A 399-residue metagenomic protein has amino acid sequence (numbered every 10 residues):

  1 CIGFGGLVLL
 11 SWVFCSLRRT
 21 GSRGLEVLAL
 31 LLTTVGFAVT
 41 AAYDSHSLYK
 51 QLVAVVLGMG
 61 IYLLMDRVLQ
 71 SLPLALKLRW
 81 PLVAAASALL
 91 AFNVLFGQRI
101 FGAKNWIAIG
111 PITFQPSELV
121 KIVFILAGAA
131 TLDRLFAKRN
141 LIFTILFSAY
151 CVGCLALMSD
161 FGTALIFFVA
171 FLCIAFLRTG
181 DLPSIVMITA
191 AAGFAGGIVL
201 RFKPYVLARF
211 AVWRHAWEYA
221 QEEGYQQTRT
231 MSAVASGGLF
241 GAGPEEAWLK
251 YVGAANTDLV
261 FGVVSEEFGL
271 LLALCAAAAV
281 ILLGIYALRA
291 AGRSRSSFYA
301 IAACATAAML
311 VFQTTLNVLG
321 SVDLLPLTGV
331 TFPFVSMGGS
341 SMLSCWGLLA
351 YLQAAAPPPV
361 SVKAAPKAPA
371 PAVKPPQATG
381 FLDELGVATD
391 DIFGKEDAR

Functional and structural regions predicted by a protein language model:
I2-E223, G262-D323, G347-Y351, P366-R399: Hydrophobic alpha-helical transmembrane segments of multi-pass inner membrane proteins, especially in bacterial systems
V39, S232, V362-K363: Catalytic-site microenvironment of enzymes that process N-acetyl-hexosamine-containing cell-wall polysaccharides
D160-L165, F240-P244, A255-T257, L274 (+3 more regions): Transmembrane helix boundary and interhelical junction motifs in multipass membrane proteins
I166-F167, E245-Y251, A279, S321-T331 (+1 more regions): Re-entrant/interfacial helical elements at transmembrane boundaries that shape and gate the permeation pathway
Y219-R229, A233-G237: Luminal/periplasmic active-site loops of membrane-embedded glycosylation enzymes
V234, G238-L271: Long extracytoplasmic/lumenal interhelical loops at the membrane interface of multi-pass membrane proteins
L324-A364: Transmembrane alpha-helices of multi-pass inner-membrane enzymes
